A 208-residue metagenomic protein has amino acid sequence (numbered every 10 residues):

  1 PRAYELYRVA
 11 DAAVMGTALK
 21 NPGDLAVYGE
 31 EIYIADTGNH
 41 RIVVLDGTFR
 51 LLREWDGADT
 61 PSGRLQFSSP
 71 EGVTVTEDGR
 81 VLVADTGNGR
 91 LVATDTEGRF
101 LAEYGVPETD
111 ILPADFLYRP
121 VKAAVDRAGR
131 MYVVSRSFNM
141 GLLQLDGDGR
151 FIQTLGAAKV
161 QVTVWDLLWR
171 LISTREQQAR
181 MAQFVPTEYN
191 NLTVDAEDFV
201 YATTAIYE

Functional and structural regions predicted by a protein language model:
P1-E208: Eukaryotic scaffold repeat domains enriched in small/polar residues
